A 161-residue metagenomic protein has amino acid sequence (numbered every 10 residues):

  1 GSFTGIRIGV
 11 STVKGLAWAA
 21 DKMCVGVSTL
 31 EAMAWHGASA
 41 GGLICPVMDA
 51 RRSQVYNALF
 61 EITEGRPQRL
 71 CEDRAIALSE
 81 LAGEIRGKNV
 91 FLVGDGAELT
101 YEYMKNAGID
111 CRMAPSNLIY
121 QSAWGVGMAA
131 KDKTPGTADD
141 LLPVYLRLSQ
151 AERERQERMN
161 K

Functional and structural regions predicted by a protein language model:
G1, L16, L92, G127 (+1 more regions): A residue-level signal for conserved active-site and pocket-lining positions in enzyme catalytic cores
F3-T29: DPxDG-like acidic metal-binding loop motif
I6, V27, G94, D139-D140: Non-catalytic, surface-exposed connector residues within folded enzymatic/regulatory domains
I8, T12, F60, Y101-Y103 (+1 more regions): Residue-level recognition of conserved structural "scaffold" positions that shape functional pockets and channels
G9, V13, L30, L78 (+1 more regions): A general structural signal for well-ordered alpha-helical segments in protein cores
G15, A20, G37, V126 (+1 more regions): Short alpha-helical scaffold segments that flank and stabilize functional sites
K22-Y120, Y145, Q150: Surface "functional belts" at beta-alpha junctions
R112-K161: Acyltransferase
